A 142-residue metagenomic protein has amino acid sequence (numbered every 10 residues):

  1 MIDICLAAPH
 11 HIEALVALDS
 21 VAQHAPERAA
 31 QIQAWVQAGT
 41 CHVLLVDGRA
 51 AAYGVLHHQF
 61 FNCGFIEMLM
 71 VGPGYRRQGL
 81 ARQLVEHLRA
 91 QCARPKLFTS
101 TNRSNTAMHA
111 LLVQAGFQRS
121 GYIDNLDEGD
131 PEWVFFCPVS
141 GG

Functional and structural regions predicted by a protein language model:
I2, L6-M68, G72, V85 (+2 more regions): Acetyl-CoA-dependent GNAT
A38, M108, P131-E132: Short Asp/Glu-rich motifs
N62, P95, Q118: Short acidic/polar active-site loop segments enriched in Thr and Asp
L69-R76, T101-R103: A short, internal acetyl-CoA/4′-phosphopantetheine-binding micro-motif in the GNAT/acyltransferase core
V71, R77-A90, A110, Q114: Conserved acetyl-CoA-binding loop-helix of GNAT-fold acetyltransferases
Q78, T106, G129: Loop/helix-junction capping segments adjacent to catalytic residues or to phosphate/diphosphate-binding pockets
Q91-R103: Conserved GNAT acetyl-CoA-binding A-motif
F98-S100, G116-V134: Conserved catalytic-core motifs of GNAT/GCN5-like acyltransferases
